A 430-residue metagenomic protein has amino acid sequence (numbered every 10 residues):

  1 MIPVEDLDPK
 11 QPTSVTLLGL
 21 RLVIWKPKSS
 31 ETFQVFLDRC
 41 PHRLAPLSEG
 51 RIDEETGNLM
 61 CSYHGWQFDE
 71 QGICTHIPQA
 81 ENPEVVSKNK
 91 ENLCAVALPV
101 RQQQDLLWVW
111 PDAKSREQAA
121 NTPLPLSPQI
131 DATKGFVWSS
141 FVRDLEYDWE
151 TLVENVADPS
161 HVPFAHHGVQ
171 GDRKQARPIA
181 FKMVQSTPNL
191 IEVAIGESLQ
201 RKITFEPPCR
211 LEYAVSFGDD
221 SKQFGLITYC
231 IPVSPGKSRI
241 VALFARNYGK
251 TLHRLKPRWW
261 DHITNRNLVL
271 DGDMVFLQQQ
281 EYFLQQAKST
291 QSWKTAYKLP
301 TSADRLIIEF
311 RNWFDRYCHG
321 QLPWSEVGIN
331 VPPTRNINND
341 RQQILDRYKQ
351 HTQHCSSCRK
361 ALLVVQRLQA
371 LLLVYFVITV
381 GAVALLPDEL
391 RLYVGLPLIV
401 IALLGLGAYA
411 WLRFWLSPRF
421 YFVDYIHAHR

Functional and structural regions predicted by a protein language model:
M1-I130, Q350-H429: Rieske [2Fe-2S] iron-sulfur-binding domain
A120-R430: C-terminal catalytic domain of Rieske-type non-heme iron oxygenases
